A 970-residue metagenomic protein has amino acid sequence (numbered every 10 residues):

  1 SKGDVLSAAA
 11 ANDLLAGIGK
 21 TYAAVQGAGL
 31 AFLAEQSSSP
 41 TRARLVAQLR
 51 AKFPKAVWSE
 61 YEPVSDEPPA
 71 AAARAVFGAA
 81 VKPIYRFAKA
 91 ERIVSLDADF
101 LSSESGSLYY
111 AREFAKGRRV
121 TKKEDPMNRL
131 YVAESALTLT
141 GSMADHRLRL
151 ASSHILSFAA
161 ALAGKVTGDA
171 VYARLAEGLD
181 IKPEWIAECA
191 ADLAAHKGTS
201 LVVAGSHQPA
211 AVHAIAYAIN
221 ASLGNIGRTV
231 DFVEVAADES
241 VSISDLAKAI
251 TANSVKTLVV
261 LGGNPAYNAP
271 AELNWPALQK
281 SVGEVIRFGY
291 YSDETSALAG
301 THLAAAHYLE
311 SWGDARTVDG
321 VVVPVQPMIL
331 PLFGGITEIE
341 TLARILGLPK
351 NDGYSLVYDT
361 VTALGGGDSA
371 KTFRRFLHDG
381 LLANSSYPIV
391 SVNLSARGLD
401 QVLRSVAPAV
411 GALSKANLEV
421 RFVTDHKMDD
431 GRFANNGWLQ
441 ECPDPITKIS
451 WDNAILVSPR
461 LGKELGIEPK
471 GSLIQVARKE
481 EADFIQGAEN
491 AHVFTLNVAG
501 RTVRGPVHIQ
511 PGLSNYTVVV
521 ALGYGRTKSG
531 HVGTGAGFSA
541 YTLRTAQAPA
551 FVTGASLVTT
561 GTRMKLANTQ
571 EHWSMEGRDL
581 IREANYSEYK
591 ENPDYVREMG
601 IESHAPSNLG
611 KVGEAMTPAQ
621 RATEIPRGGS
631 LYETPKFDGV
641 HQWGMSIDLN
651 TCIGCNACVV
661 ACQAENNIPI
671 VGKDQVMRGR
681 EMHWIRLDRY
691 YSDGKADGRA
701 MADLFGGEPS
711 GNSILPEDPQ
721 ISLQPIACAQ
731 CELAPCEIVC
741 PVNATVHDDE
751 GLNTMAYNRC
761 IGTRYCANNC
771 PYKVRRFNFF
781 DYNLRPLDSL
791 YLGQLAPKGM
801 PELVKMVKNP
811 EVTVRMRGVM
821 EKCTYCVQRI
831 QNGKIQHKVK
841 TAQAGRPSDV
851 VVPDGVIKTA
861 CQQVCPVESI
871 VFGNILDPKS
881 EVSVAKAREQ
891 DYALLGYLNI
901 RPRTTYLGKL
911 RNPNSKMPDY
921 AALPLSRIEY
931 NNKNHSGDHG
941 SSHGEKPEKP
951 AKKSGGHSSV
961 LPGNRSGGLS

Functional and structural regions predicted by a protein language model:
S1-D180, A187, D425-R432, C442-P445 (+5 more regions): N-terminal export/assembly segments and adjacent metallocofactor-ligating motifs of anaerobic energy-metabolism
I93-V94, L130, R147, L258 (+2 more regions): Short, well-ordered beta-strand core segments
S103-E124, P270-I286, V321-P324: A short, gly/pro- and small-residue-rich
L139, Y291-Q326, M682, F779-P801: Flexible glycine/proline-rich, aromatic-decorated loop/lid segments
H146-I250, V361-N384, V390: Active-site phosphate/pyrophosphate-binding segments
I250, A269-E310, T495: Hydrophobic alpha/beta core scaffold segments
V323-Y387: Long, C-terminal catalytic modules of enzymes
A363-K448: Long, low-complexity segments enriched in small/aliphatic residues
